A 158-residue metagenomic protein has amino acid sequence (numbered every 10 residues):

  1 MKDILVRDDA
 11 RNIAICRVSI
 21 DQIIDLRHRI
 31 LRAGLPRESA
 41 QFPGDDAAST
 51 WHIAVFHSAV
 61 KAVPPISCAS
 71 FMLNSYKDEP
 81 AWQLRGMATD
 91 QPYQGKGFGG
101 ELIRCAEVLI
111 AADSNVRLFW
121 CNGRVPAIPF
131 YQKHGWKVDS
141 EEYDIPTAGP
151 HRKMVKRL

Functional and structural regions predicted by a protein language model:
K2-P43, A47-T50, F56-P64: Short amphipathic alpha-helix that is part of the acyltransferase structural core
A54, A62-N74, P80-A88: Conserved beta-strand in the GNAT
N74-M87, Q94, D113-N115, P146-H151: A conserved beta-turn-beta hairpin within the catalytic core of GNAT-like acetyltransferases that forms part
T89, G95-V108: Conserved acetyl-CoA-binding loop-helix of GNAT-fold acetyltransferases
L102, A127-F130: Conserved short alpha-helix immediately C-terminal to the canonical SAM/SAH-binding motif I of Rossmann-like
I103, I110-R124: Conserved GNAT acetyl-CoA-binding A-motif
W120-N122, Q132, K137-K153: Conserved catalytic-core motifs of GNAT/GCN5-like acyltransferases
